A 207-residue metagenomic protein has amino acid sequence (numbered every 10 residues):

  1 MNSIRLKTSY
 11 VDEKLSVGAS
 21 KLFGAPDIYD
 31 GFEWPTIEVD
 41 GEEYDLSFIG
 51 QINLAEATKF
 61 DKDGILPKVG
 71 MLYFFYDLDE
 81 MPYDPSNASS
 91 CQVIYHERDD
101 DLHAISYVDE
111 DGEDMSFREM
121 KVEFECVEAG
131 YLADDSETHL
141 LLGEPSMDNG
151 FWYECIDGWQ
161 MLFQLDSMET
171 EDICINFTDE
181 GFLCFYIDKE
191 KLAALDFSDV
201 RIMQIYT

Functional and structural regions predicted by a protein language model:
M1-T207: Preference for intrinsically disordered or flexible, low-complexity segments and adjacent hinge/connector residues
